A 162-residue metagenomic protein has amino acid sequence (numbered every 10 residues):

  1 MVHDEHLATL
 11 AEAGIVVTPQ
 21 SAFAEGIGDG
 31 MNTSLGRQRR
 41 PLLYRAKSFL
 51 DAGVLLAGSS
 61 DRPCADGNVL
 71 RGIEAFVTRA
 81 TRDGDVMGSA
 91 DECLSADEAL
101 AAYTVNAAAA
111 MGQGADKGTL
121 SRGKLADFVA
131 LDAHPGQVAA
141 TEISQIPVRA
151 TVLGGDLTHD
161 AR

Functional and structural regions predicted by a protein language model:
M1-H3: Short acidic loop-to-helix transition motifs that present clustered carboxylates
E5-Q137, T141, A150-G154: His/Asp/Glu-enriched, well-ordered alpha-helical/loop segment that forms or immediately abuts the divalent-metal
S144-Q145: C-terminal accessory subdomain/extension
V148-R162: Short peripheral tails and domain-boundary helices/loops at the edges of structured domains
